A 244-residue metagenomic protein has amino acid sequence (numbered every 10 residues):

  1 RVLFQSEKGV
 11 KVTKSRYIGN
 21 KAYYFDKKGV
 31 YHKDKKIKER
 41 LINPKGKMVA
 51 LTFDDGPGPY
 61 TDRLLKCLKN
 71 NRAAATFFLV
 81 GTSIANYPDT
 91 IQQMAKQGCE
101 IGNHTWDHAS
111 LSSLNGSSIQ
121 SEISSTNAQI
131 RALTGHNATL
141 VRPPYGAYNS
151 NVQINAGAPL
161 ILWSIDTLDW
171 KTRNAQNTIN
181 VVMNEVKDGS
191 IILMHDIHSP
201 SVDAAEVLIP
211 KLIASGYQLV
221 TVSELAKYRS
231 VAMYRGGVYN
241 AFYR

Functional and structural regions predicted by a protein language model:
R1-G46: Extracellular adhesion/carbohydrate-binding repeat motifs centered on closely spaced tryptophans
K36-L114, S118-I119, S125, Q129 (+3 more regions): Active-site beta->alpha N-cap acidic-glycine motif
A50-T52, A75-L79, E100-T105, A138-P143 (+3 more regions): Structural recognition of the beta-strand scaffold that forms the well-ordered cores of secreted hydrolase catalytic
G56, V80-T82, W106, P144-G146 (+3 more regions): Active-site beta-loop-alpha junctions enriched in small/polar residues
N70-N71, I84-N86, P200-R244: C-terminal domain-boundary segment and adjacent tail
N71, Q97, D188-G189, S215: Structured helix-beta-strand junction loops
I91-M94, S117-I119, Q176-N177, Y234-Y239: Short low-complexity, flexible loop/linker segments enriched in glycine and/or proline with clustered acidic
A109-H136, A147-D188, S201-A204: Alpha-helical scaffold elements lining the catalytic groove of polysaccharide deacetylases
